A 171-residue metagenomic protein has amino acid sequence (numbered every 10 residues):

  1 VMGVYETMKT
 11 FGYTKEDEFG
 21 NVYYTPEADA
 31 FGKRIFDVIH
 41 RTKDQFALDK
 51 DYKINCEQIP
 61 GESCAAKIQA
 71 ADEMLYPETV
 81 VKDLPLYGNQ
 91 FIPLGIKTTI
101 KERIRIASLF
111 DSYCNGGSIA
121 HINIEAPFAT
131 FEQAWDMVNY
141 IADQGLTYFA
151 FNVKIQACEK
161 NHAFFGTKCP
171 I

Functional and structural regions predicted by a protein language model:
V1-I171: Long, C-terminal-biased catalytic regions of enzyme "large/alpha" subunits
